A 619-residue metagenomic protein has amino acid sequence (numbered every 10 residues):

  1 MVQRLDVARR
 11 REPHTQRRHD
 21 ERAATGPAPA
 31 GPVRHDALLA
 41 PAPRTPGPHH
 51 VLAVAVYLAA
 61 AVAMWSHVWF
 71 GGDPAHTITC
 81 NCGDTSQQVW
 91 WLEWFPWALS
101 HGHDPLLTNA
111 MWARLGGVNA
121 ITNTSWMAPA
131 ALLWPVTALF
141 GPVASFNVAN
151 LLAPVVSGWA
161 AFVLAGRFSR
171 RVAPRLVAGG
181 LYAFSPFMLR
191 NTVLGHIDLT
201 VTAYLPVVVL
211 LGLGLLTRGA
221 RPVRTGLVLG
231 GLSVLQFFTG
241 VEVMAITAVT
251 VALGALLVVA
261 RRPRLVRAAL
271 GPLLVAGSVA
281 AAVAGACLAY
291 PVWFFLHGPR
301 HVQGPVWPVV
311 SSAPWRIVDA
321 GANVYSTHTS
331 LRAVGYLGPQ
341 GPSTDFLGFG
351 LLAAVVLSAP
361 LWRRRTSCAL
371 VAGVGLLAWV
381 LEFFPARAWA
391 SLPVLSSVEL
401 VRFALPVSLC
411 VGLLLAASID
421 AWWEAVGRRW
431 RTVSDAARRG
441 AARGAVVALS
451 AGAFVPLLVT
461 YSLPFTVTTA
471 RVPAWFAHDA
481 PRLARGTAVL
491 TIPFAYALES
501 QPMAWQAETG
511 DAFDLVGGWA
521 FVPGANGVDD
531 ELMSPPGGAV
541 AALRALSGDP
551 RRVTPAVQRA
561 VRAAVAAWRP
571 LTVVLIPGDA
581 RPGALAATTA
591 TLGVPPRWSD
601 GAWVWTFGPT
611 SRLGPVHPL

Functional and structural regions predicted by a protein language model:
M1-F70, P272-A281, G440-A448: Start-transfer (signal-anchor) and selected internal transmembrane alpha helices of multi-pass inner/ER membrane
T25, S278-A282, I419-L458: Signature aromatic-anchored transmembrane alpha helix within multi-pass, membrane-resident enzymes that catalyze glycan
Y57-A60, A149-F168, A173-A260, A276-V292 (+1 more regions): Membrane-embedded helix bundles of polyisoprenyl
A60-S157, G180, S185-R190, H196-A203 (+3 more regions): Membrane-interface coil-to-helix junctions
T77-N81, N191-T200, S311, R332-S343 (+6 more regions): Membrane-helix boundary/interfacial segments in multi-pass membrane proteins
T79-L99, L273-A276, A280-P360, L400-V401 (+1 more regions): Periplasmic/ER-lumenal interhelical loops and adjacent helix-loop junctions in multi-pass membrane proteins
A220, R262-V275, V355-A388, R428-R439: Membrane-interface helix-loop-helix junctions at transmembrane boundaries of multi-pass membrane enzymes, predominantly
A442-A525: Extracytoplasmic
